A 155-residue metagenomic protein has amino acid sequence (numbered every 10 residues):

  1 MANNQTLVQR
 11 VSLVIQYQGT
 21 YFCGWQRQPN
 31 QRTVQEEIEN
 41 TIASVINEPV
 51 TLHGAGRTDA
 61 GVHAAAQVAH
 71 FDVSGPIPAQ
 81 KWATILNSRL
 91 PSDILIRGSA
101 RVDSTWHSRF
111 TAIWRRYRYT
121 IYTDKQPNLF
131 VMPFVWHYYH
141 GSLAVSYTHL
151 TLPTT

Functional and structural regions predicted by a protein language model:
A2-L152: Structured-RNA-binding interfaces characteristic of tRNA pseudouridine synthases
